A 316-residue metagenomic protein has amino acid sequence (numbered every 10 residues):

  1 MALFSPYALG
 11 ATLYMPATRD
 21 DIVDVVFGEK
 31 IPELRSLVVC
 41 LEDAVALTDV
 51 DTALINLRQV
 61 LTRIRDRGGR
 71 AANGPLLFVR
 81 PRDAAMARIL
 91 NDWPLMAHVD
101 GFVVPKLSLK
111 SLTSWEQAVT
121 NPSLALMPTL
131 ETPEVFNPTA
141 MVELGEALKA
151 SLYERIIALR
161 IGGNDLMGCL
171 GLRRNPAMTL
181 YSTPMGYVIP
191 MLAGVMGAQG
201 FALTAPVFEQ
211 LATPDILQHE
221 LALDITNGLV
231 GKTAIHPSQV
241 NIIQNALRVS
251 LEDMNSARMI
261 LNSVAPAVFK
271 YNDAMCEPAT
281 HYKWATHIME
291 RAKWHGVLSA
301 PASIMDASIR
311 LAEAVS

Functional and structural regions predicted by a protein language model:
M1-S316: Expand to "…catalyze enediolate/carbanion chemistry for C-C bond making/breaking, isomerization, decarboxylation
